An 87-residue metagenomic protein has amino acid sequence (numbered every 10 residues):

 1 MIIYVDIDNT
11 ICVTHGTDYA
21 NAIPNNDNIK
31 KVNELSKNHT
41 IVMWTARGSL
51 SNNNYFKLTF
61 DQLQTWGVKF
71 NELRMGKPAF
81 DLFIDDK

Functional and structural regions predicted by a protein language model:
M1-K87: Catalytic phosphate/metal-binding cores of nucleic-acid and nucleotide-processing enzymes, i.e., regions that mediate
